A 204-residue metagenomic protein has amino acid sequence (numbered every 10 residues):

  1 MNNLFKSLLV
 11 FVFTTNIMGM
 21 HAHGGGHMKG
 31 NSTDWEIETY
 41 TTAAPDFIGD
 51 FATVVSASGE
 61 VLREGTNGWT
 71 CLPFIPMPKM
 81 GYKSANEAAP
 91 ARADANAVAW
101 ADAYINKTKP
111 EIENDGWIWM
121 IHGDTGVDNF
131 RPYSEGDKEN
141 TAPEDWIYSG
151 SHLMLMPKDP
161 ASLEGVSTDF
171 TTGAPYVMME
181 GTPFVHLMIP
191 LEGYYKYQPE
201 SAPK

Functional and structural regions predicted by a protein language model:
M1-S7: Positively charged n-region of N-terminal signal peptides that target proteins for export
S7-N16: Bacterial N-terminal signal peptides
M18-A22: Sec/Tat signal peptide C-region and signal peptidase I cleavage site
H23-K204: Primary mode marks residue(s) on the alpha4-beta5-alpha5 output face of response regulator receiver
